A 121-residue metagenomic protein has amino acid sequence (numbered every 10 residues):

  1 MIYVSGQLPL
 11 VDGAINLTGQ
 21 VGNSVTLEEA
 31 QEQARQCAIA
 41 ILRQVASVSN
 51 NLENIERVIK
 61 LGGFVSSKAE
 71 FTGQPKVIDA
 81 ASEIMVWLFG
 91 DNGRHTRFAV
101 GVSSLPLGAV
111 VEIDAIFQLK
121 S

Functional and structural regions predicted by a protein language model:
M1-S121: Short, polar/acidic, helix-capping and beta-turn segments at strand->helix junctions that line the mouths
